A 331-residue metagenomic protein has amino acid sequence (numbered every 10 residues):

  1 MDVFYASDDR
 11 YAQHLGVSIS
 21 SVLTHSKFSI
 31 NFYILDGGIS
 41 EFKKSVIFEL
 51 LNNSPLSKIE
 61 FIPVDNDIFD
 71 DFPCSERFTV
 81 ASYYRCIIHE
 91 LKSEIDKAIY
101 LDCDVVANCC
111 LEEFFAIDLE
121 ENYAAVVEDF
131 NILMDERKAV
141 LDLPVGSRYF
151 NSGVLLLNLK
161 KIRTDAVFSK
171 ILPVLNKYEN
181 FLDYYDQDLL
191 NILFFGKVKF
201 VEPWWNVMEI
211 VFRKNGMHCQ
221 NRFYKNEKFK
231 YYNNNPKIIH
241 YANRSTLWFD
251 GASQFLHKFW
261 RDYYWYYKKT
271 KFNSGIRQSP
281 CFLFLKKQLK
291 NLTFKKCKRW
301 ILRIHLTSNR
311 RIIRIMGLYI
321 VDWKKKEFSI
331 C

Functional and structural regions predicted by a protein language model:
M1, Y5-S7, H14, L159-C297 (+1 more regions): A glycosyltransferase accessory/donor-loop signature
S21-S29: Short, acidic, metal-binding catalytic loop of nucleotide-sugar glycosyltransferases
N31-G38, V126-V127: Short internal beta-strands
F42-K43, E49-E90: Active-site-proximal specificity loops/subdomain of glycosyltransferases
F61-D67, A81-L133, S147-Y149, V154-L157 (+1 more regions): GT-A fold catalytic core of metal-dependent nucleotide-sugar glycosyltransferases, centered on the diacidic
R77-V80, L143-S147, E179-F181, E227-K230: Short Gly/Pro-enriched turn/cap motifs at secondary-structure boundaries
A124-P144, S253-L256, D262-W265, K269: A short, conserved beta-to-alpha structural element at the edge of catalytic cores that scaffolds binding
F294-C331: Terminal leader/tail segments of proteins
